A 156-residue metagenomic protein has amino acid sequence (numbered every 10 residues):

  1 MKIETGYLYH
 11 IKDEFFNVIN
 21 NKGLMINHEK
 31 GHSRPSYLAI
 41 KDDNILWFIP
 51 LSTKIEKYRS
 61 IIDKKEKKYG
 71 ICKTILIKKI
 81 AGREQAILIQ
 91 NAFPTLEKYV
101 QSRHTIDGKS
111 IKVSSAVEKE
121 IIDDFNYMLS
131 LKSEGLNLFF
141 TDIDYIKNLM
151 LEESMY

Functional and structural regions predicted by a protein language model:
M1-H32: GIY-YIG nuclease catalytic motif and its immediate N-terminal context
I3-G6, D43, E84: Sequence-level motif detector for i,i+2 pairs with an aromatic at +2
K12, S52, L96: Residues at the C-termini of beta-strands that transition into short coil/loop
F15-F16, I55, Y99: Residue-level detector of flexible, active-site-proximal loop/helix-junction positions within diverse enzyme catalytic
E29-H32, D42-K79: Compact nucleic-acid interaction/catalytic patches
Y37-L38: Residue-level preference for non-acidic, small/hydrophobic
K65-Y156: C-terminal terminal-subdomain/extension
